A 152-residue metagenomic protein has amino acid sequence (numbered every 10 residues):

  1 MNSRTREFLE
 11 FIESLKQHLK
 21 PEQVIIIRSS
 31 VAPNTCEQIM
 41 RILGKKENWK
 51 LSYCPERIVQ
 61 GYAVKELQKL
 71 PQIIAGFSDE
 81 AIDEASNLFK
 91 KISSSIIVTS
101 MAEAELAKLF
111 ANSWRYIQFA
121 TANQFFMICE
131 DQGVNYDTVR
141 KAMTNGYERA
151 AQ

Functional and structural regions predicted by a protein language model:
M1-Q152: Structural/interface elements that position substrates and couple domains in central-metabolism enzymes
